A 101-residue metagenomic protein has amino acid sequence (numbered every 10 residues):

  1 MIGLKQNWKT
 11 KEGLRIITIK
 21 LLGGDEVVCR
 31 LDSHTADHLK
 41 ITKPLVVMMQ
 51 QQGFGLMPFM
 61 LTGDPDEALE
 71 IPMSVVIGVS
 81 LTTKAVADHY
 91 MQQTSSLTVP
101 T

Functional and structural regions predicted by a protein language model:
I2-T101: Conserved RNA-binding domains used in RNP assembly and mRNA/RNA metabolism
